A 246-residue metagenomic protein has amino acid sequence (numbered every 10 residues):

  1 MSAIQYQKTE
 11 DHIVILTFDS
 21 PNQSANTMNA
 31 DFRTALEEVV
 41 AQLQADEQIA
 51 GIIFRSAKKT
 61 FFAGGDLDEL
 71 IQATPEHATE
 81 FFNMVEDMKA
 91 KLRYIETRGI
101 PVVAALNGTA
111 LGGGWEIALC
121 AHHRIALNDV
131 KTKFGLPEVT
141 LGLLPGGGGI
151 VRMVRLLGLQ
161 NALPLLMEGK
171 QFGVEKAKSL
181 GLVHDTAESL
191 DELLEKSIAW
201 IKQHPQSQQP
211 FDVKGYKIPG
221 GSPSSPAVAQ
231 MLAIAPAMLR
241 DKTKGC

Functional and structural regions predicted by a protein language model:
M1-D19, L119, M167-C246: Amphipathic alpha-helical segments at domain termini/boundaries
M1-R55, T79, M84, A90-R93: Conserved CoA-thioester-binding segment of acyl-CoA-metabolizing enzymes
S56-A90, A110, T140-G142: Glycine- (often His-adjacent) and acidic-residue-rich active-site loop that binds/positions the CoA thioester
D68-E76, E116, A121-N128, L156 (+1 more regions): A glycine- and small-aliphatic-rich helix-loop capping segment at beta-alpha/alpha-beta transitions that lines
R93-L141, L165: Glycine-rich beta-to-alpha active-site loop
A121-G146, G181-S197: Gly/Pro- and small hydrophobic-enriched strand-loop and loop-to-helix capping segments that sit at the rims
G149-Q160: Hydrophobic, secondary-structure "cap" segments at the distal end of domains
